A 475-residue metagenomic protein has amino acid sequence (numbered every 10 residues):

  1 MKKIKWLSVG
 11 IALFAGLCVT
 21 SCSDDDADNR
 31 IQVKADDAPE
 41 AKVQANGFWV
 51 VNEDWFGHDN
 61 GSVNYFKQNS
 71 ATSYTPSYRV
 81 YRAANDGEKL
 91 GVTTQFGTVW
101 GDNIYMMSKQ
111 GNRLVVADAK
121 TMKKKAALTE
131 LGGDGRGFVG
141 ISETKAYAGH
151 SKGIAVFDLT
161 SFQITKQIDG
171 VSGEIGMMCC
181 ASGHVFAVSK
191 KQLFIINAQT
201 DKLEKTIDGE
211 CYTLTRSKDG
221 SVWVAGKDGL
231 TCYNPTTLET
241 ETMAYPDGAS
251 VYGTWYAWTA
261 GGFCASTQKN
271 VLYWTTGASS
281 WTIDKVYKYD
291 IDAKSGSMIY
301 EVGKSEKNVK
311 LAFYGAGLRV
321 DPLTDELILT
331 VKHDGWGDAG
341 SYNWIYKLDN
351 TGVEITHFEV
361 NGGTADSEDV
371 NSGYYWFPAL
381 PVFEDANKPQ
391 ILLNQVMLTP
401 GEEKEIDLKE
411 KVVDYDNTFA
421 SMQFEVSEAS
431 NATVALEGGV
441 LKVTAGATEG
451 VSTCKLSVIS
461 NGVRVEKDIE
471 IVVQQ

Functional and structural regions predicted by a protein language model:
M1-F48, Q390-L392, V463-Q475: Bacterial Sec-dependent N-terminal signal peptides
D36-A38, K89-F96, G132-E143, S172-S182 (+4 more regions): Repeated scaffold domains used in trafficking and secretory/extracellular systems, primarily beta-propellers
G57-Y65, N112-V116, A155-V156, Q192-I195 (+3 more regions): Structural motif
N69-S70, D118-M122, D158-F162, N197-D201 (+3 more regions): Short loop/turn segments that connect beta-strands within beta-propeller blades
S73-K89, K123-E130, Q163-D169, D201-I207 (+3 more regions): A short beta-strand motif characteristic of beta-propeller blades
D385-V413, N461-Q475: Extracellular interdomain linkers/hinges and stalk-like, low-complexity segments in secreted or single-pass
F419-V440: Low-complexity "stalk/linker" and mucin-like segments enriched in Ser/Thr/Pro/Ala/Gly
E449-G462: A short beta-strand micro-motif common to beta-rich folds, especially ectodomain repeats
